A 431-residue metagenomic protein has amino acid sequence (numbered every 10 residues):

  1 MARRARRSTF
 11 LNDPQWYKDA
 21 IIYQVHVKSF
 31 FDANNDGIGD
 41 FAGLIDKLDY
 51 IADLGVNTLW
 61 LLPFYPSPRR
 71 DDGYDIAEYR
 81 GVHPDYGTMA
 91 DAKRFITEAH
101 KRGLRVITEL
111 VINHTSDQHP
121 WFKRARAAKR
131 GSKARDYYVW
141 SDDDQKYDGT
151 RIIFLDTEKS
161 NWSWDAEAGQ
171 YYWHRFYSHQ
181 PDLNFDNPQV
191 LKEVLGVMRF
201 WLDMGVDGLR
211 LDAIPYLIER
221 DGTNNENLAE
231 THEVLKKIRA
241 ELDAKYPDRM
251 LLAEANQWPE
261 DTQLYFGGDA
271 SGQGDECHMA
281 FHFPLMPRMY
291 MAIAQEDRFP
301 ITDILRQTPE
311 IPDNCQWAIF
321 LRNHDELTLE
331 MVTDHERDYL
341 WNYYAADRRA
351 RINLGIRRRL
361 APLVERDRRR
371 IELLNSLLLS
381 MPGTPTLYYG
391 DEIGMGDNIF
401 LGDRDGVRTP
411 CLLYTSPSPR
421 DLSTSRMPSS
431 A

Functional and structural regions predicted by a protein language model:
A2-S416, R420: Active-site and adjacent substrate-binding regions of carbohydrate-active enzymes
P419-D421, S425-A431: Positively charged, low-complexity/disordered segments
